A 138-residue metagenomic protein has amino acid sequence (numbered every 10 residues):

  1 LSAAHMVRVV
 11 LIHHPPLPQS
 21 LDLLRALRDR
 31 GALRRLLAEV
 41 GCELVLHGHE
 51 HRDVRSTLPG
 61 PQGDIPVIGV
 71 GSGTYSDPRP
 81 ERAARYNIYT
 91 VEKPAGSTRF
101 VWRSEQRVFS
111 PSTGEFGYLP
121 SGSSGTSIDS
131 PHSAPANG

Functional and structural regions predicted by a protein language model:
L1-S2, L37: Hydrophobic, Leu/Ile/Phe/Ala-enriched alpha-helical segments that form helix-helix packing faces
S2-Q19: Short acidic, glycine-rich surface-loop motifs adjacent to enzyme active sites
A3-V7, C42, R99-V101: A general structural motif
R8, V45, V67, W102-S104: Hydrophobic/aromatic residues located in beta-strands of well-ordered beta-sheets within soluble catalytic
L17, S76, P111: Flexible, glycine-rich phosphate/dinucleotide-binding loops and adjacent beta-alpha linkers at cofactor/substrate
S20-A95: Conserved beta-sheet core of the metallophosphoesterase superfamily
V91-G138: A short C-terminal boundary segment appended to hydrolase-like catalytic domains
